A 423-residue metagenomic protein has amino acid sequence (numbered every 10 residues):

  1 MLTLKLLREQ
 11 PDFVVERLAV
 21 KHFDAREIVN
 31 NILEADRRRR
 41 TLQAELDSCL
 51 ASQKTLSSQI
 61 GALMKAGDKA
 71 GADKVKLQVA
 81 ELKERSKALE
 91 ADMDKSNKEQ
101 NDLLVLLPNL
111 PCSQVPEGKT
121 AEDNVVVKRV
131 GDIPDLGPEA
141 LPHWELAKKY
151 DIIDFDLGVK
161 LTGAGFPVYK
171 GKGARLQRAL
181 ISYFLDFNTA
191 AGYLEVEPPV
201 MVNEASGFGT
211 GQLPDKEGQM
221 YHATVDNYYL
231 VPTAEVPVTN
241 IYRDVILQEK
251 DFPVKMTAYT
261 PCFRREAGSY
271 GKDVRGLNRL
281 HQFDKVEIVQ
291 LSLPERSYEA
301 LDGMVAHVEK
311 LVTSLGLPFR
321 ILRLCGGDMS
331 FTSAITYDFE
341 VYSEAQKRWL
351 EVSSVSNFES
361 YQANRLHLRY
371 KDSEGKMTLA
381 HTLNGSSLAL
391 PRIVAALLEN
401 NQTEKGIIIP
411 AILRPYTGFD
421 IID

Functional and structural regions predicted by a protein language model:
M1-P134, I152, D156: N-terminal alpha-helical targeting/anchoring segments
R26, R129-D423: TRNA-recognition modules of translation machinery and tRNA-sensing kinases, especially anticodon-binding
